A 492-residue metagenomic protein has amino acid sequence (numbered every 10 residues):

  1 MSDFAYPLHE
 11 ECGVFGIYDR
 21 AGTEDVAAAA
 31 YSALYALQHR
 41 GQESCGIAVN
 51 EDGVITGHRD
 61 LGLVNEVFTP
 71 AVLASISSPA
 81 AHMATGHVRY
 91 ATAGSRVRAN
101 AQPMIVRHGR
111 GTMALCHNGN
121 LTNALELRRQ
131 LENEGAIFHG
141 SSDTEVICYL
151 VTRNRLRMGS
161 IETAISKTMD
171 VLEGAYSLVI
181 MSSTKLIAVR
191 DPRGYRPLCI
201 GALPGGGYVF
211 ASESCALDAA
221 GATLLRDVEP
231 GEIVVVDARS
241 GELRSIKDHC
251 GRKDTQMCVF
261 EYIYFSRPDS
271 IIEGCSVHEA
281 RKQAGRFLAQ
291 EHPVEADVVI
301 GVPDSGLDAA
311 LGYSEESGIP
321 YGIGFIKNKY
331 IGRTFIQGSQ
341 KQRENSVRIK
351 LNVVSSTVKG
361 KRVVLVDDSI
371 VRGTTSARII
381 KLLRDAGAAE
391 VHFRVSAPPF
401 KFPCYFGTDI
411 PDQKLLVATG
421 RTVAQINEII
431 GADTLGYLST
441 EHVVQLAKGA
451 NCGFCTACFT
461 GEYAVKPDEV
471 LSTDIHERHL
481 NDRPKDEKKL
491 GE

Functional and structural regions predicted by a protein language model:
M1-P230, V235-A238, E242-A296, V302 (+2 more regions): Conserved short alpha-helical segments that host acidic/polar catalytic motifs at enzyme active sites
T92-A93, N123, I187, Y195-R196 (+7 more regions): Flexible loop/turn segments at secondary-structure boundaries
C116, M181, V189-R190, G201 (+12 more regions): Generic beta-strand/beta-sheet core signal
A136, R157-M158, P293-D297, E315-G322 (+2 more regions): Secondary-structure transition/capping motifs at alpha-helix termini and the adjoining loop/turn into the next element
G140, E145-C148, Y321-G332, I429-A447: A conserved beta-strand->alpha-helix junction
K167, C215-A216, A220-L224, G231-E232 (+4 more regions): Phosphate/diphosphate-binding loops
M169, T184-K185, G221-D227, K381-E492: PRPP-dependent phosphoribosyltransferase catalytic core
G318-V363, T374, K401-G407: Short, glycine/charge-rich flexible loops or terminal/linker lids adjacent to PRPP-binding catalytic cores
